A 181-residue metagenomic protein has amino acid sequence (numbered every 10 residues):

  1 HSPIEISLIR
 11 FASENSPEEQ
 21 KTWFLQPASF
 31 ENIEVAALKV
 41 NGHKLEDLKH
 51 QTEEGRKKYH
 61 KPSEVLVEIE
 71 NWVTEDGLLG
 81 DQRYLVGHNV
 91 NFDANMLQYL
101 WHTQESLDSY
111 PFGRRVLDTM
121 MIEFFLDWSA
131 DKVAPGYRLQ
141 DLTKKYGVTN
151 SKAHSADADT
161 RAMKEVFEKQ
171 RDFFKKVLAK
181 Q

Functional and structural regions predicted by a protein language model:
H1-V90, Q98, K144, H154: Conserved non-catalytic scaffold segment of RNase H-like nuclease domains
K44, L107-D108, S129, T149: Short coil/loop linkers at secondary-structure junctions
S63, G113, V133-Y137: Alpha-helix N-cap/helix-start motif at coil-to-helix transitions, marked by capping-box chemistry
Y84-N91, N95-M96, L100-W101, K132-Q181: Acidic, Mg2+-coordinating catalytic module of metal-dependent nucleases/exonucleases that use a two-metal-ion mechanism
H102-G113: A short alpha->loop->secondary-structure connector
V116-V133: Short alpha-helix plus adjacent loop in nuclease-associated cores
